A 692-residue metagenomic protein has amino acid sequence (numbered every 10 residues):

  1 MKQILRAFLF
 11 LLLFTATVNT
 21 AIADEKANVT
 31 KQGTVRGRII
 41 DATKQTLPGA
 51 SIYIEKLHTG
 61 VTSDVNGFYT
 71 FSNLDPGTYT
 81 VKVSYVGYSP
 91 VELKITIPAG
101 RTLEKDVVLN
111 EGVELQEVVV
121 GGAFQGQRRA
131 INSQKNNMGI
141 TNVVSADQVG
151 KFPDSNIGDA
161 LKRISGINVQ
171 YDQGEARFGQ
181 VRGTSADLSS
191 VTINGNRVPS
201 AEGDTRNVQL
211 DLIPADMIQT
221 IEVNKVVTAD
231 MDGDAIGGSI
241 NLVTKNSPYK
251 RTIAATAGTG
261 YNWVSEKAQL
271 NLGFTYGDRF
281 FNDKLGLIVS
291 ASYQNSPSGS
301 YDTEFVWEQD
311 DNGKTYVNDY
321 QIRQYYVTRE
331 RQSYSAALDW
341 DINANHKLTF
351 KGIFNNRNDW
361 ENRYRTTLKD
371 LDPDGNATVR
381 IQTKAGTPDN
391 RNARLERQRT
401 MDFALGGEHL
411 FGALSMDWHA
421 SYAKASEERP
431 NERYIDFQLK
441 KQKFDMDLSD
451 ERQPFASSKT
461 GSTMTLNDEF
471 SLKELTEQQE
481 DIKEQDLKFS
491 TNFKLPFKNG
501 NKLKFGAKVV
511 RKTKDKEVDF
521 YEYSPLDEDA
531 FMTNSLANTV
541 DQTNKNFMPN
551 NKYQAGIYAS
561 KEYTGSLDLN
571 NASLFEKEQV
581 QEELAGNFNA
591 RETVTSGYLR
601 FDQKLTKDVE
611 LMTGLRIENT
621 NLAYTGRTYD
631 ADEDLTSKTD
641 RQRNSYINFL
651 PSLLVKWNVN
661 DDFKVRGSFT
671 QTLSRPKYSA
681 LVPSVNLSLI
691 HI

Functional and structural regions predicted by a protein language model:
D24-Q32, R36-Q45, A50-E55, S84-Y88 (+3 more regions): Short, acidic, small-residue-rich periplasmic hinge/interaction motif at the N-terminus of Gram-negative outer-membrane
L57-F68: Short, acidic Ser/Thr/Gly-rich low-complexity loop/linker segments typical of extracellular and cell-surface proteins
S72, R197-K225: Short acidic/polar hinge/loop motifs at secondary-structure boundaries that mediate gating or recognition
L103-V107, I157-A160, R177-Q180, T192 (+4 more regions): N-terminal periplasmic accessory domains that precede and gate Gram-negative outer-membrane beta-barrel machines
G158-R197: Extracytoplasmic beta-strand/coil segments of soluble accessory domains associated with Gram-negative outer-membrane
I253-Y261, L272-F274, V289-N295, F350-N356 (+5 more regions): Transmembrane beta-barrel strands of outer-membrane/channel proteins
K267-T367, Q398-L405, G412, P651-L653: Transmembrane beta-barrel wall of Gram-negative outer-membrane proteins
D341-N343, T400-A404, S421-A423, I482-K488 (+1 more regions): Structural signature of Gram-negative outer-membrane beta-barrels, strongest in the C-terminal barrel of TonB-dependent
